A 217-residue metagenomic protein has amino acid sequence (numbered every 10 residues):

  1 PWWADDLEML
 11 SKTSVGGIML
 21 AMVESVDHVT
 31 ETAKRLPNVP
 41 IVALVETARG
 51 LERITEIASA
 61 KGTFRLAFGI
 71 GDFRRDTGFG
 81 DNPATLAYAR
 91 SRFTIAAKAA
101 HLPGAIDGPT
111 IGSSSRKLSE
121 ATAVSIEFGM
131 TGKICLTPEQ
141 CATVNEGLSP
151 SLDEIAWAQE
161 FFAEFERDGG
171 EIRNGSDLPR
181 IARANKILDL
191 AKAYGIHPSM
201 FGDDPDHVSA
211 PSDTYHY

Functional and structural regions predicted by a protein language model:
P1-Y217: Expand to "…catalyze enediolate/carbanion chemistry for C-C bond making/breaking, isomerization, decarboxylation
